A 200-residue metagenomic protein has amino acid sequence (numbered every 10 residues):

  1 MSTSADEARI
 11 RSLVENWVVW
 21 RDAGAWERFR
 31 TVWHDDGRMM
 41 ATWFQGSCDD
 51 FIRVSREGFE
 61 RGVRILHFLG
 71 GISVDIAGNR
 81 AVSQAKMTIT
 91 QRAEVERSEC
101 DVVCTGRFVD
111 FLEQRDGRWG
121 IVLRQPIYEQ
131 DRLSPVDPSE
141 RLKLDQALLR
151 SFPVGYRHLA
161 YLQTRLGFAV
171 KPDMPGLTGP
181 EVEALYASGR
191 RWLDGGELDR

Functional and structural regions predicted by a protein language model:
M1-R11, R118-R200: Terminal "cap-and-tail" regions of soluble proteins that handle hydrophobic small molecules
D6-D22: Short, aromatic-enriched amphipathic alpha-helices that serve as compact interaction elements
R9, L66, V102-C104: Short, glycine/acidic-rich beta->alpha junctions
G24, D116-G117: Alpha-helical hinge/cap motifs
W26-Q91: A solvent-exposed, acidic/Ser-Thr-rich amphipathic alpha-helical stretch
L69-V74, R107-E113, P126-I127: Hydrophobic/aromatic beta-strand elements that line small-molecule binding cavities or substrate pockets in beta-rich
R80-D116, Q130-S151: Exposed beta-sheet edge and beta->alpha loop/turn motif
